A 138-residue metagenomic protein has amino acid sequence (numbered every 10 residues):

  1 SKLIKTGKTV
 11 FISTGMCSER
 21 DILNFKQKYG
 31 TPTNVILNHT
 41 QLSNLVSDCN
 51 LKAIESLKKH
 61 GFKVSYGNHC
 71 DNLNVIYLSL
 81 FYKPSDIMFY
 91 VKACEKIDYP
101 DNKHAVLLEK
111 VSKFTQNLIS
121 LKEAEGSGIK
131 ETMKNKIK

Functional and structural regions predicted by a protein language model:
S1-K138: Catalytic cores and adjacent flexible loops of soluble metabolic enzymes that perform enolate/carbanion chemistry on
